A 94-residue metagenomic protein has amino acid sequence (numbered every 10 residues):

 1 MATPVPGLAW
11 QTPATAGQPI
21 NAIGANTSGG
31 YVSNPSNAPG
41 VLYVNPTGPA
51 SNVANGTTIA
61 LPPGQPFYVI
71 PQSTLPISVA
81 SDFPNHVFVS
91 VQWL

Functional and structural regions predicted by a protein language model:
M1-N26, N52: Surface-exposed ligand/attachment interfaces on beta-rich extracellular proteins
N21-A22, Y31-N34: Short secondary-structure boundary/capping segments within folded domains
S28-G30, I70-H86: Noncatalytic modules at the cell exterior or secretory-pathway interfaces, chiefly beta-strand-rich lectin/adhesion
S33-G56: Short, surface-exposed beta-strand/strand-loop-strand elements in extracellular ectodomains
V41-V44, F83-W93: Edge beta-strands of jelly-roll/beta-sandwich modules across compartments, strongly enriched in secreted/luminal
A60-T74: Beta-sandwich interaction modules
